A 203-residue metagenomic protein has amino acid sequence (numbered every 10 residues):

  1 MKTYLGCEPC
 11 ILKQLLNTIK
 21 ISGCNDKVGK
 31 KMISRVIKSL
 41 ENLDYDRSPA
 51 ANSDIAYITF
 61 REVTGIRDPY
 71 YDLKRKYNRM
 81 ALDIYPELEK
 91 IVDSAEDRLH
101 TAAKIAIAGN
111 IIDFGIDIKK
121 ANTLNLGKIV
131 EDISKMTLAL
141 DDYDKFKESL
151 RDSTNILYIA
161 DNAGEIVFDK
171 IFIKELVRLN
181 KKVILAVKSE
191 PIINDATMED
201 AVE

Functional and structural regions predicted by a protein language model:
K2-S153: Electropositive, gly/pro-rich neighborhoods at or near active sites that engage anionic ligands
K135, D161, E190: Glycine- and other small-residue-rich loops at beta-strand/loop junctions that grip anionic moieties
D141, V167-F168: Residues that form or flank phosphate/diphosphate-binding pockets in enzymes that use nucleotide phosphates
K145-E148, A163, K174: A generic local secondary-structure boundary/capping motif
S153-N155, N180: A general structural motif
I156-V167: Short, glycine-rich nucleotide/cofactor-binding loops
F168-E203: Redox- and metal-dependent alpha/beta enzyme cores, enriched for Fe-S-associated oxidoreductases and cofactor-handling
